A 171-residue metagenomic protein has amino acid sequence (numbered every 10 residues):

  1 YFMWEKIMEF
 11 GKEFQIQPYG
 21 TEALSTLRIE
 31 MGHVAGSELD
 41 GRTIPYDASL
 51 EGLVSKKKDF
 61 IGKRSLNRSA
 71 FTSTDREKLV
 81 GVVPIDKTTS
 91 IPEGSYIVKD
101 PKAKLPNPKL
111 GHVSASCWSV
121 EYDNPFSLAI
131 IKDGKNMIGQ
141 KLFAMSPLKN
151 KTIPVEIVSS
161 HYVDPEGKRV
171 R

Functional and structural regions predicted by a protein language model:
Y1-R171: Conserved, structured C-terminal
